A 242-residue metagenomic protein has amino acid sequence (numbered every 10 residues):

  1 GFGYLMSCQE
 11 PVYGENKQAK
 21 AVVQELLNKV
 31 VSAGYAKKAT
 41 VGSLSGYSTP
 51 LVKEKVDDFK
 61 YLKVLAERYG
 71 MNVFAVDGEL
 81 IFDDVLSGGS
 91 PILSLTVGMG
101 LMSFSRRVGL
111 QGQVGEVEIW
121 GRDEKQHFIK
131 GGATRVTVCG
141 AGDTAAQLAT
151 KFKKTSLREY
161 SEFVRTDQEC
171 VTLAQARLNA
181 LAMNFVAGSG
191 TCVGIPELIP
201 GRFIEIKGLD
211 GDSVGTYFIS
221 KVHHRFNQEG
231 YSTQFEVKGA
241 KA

Functional and structural regions predicted by a protein language model:
G1-G3, K38-Q111: Short beta-strand-centered interaction patches in the first periplasmic/extracellular domains of large envelope
G1-K37: Surface-exposed cap/loop segments at beta↔alpha junctions
M6-E10, I92-L95, K130-G131: Short, charged, solvent-exposed linker or helix-capping segments at domain edges/interfaces that act as flexible hinges
M6-S7, S45-G46, N184: Short glycine-enriched loop/turn motifs at secondary-structure junctions
E10, T49-P50, S189: Conserved short-loop catalytic and cofactor-binding motifs
K17-V30, K55-K63, E67, W120-R122: Polar, S/T/G-rich
M102-A242: An acidic/polar, Gly/Ser/Thr-rich interaction patch typically located in mid-to-C-terminal regions of proteins
